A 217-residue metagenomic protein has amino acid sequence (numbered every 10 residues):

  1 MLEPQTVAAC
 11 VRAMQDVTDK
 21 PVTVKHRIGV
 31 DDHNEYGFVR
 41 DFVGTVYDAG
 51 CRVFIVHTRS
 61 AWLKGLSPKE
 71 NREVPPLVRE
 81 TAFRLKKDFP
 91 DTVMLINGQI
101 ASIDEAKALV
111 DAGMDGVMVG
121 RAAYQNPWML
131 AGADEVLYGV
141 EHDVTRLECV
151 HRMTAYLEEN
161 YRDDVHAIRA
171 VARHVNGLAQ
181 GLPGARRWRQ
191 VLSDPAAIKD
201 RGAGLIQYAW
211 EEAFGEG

Functional and structural regions predicted by a protein language model:
M1, T58-R72: Glycine-rich, proline-tolerant flexible connector loops at the mouths of alpha/beta enzymes
Q5-R12, D16-P21, V30-V53, L77-I96 (+1 more regions): Alpha/beta catalytic cores of nucleotide-metabolism and tRNA/nucleoside-modifying enzymes
